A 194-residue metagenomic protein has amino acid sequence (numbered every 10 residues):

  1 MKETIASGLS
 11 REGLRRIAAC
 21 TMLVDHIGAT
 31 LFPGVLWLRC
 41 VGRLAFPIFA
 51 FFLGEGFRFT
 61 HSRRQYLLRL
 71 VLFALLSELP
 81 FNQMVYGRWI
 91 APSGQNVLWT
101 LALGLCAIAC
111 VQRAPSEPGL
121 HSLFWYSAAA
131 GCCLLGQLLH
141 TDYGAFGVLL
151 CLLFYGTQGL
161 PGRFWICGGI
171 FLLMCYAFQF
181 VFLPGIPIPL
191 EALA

Functional and structural regions predicted by a protein language model:
M1-A194: Alpha-helical transmembrane segments and their immediate juxtamembrane cytosolic regions
